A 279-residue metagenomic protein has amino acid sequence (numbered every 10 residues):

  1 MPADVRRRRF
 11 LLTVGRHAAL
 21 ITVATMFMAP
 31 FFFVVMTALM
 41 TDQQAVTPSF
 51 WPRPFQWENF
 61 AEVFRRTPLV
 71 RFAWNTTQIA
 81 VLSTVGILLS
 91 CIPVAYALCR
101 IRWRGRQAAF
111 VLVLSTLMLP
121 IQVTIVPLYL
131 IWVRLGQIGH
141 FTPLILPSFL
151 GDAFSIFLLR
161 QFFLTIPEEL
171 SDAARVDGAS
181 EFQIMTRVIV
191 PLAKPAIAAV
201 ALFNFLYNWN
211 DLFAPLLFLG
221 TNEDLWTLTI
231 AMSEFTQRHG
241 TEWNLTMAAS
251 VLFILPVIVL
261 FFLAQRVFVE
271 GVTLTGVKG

Functional and structural regions predicted by a protein language model:
M1-R9: Short, Lys/Arg-rich, polar N-terminal cytosolic tail immediately upstream of the first transmembrane signal-anchor
R6, T13-G279: A structural signal for multi-pass alpha-helical bundles of membrane permease subunits that mediate small-molecule
